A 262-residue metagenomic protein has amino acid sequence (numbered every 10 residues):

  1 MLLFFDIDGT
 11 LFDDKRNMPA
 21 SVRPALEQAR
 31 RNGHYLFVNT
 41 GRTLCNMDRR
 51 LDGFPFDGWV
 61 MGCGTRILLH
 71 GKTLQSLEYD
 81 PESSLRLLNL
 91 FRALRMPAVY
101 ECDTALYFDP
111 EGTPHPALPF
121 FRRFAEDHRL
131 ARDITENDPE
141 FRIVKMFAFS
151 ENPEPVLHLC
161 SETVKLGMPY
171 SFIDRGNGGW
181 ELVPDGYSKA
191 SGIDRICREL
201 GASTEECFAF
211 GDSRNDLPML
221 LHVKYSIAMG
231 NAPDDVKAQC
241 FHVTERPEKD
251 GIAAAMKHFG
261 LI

Functional and structural regions predicted by a protein language model:
M1-F5, P24-E27, R31, A202: Non-catalytic pre-domain segments flanking phosphatase-related domains
M1-L2, P19, E181-I262: Mg2+-dependent phosphoryl-transfer enzymes with acidic/Ser/Thr/Gly-rich catalytic loops
M1-R16: Asp-based phosphoryl-transfer active-site loop
K15-P116: Active-site phosphate-binding/coordination module
R30-R31, R92, V164, L221 (+1 more regions): Anion (oxyanion) recognition and catalysis
G33-F37, F56, V144-K145, E205-E206 (+1 more regions): Short active-site oxyanion
F54-P55, C63, L166-M168, H222-V223 (+1 more regions): Short, structured coil segments at secondary-structure junctions
L94-F210, R214, M219, N231: Conserved acidic, metal-coordinating active-site core of Asp-based, Mg2+-dependent phosphoryl-transfer enzymes
